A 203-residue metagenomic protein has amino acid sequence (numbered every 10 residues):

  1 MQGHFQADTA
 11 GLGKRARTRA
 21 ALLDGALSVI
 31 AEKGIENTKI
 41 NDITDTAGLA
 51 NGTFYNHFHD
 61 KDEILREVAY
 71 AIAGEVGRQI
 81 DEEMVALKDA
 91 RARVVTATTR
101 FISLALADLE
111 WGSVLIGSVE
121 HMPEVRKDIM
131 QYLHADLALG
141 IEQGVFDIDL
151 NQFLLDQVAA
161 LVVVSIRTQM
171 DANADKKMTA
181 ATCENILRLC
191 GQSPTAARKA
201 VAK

Functional and structural regions predicted by a protein language model:
M1-Q6, S103, A135-Q143, D171-K203: C-terminal peripheral helix-coil segments that are non-catalytic and often amphipathic
A7-G11, R15: Basic DNA-binding region of bZIP-type proteins
K14-A26, I43-T44, I64, V68-I72 (+2 more regions): Generic hydrophobic, amphipathic alpha-helix propensity
A21, V29-E63, E67: Helix-turn-helix
K39, G112-I116, V145-L150, T195-A200: Short, hydrophobic secondary-structure boundary micro-motifs
E67, G74, R78-E110, H121 (+3 more regions): Hydrophobic alpha-helical connector segments
G77, T96, S118-R167: Amphipathic alpha-helical packing segments from all-alpha helical-bundle domains
E83, S165, Q169-A172: Secondary-structure edge/capping motif, primarily at the C-terminal ends of alpha-helices and the immediately following
